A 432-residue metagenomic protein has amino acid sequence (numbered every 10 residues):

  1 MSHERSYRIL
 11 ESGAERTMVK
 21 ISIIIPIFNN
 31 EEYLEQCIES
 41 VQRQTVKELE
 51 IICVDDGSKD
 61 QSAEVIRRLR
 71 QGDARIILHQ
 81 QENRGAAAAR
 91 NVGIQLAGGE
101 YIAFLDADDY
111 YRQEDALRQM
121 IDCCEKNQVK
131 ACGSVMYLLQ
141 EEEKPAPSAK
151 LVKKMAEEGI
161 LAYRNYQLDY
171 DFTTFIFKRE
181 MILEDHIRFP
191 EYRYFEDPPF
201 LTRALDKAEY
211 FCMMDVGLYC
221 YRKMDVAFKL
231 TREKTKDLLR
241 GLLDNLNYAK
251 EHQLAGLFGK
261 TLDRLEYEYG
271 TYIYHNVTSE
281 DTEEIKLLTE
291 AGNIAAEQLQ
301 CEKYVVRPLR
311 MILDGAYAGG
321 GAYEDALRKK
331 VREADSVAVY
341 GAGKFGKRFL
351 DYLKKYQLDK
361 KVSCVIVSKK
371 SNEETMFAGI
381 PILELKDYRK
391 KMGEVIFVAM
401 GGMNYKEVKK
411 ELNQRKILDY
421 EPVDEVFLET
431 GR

Functional and structural regions predicted by a protein language model:
S2-A255: Nucleotide-sugar donor-binding/catalytic module of glycosyltransferases that assemble extracellular/cell-envelope
Q119-M120, Q140-A146, Y170-F177, H252-D263 (+3 more regions): Noncatalytic linker/hinge segments flanking ATPase motor cores
L139, D197, R264, K390 (+1 more regions): Positions that flank functional sites
R188-Y194, T261-I273, L385-G401: A broadly tuned preference for mixed-charge, low-complexity surface segments
R222-S336, A342-L358: C-terminal subregions of glycosyltransferases and related glycan-biosynthesis enzymes
V306-R432: Hydrophobic, well-ordered beta-alpha structural blocks that scaffold small-molecule cofactor pockets
